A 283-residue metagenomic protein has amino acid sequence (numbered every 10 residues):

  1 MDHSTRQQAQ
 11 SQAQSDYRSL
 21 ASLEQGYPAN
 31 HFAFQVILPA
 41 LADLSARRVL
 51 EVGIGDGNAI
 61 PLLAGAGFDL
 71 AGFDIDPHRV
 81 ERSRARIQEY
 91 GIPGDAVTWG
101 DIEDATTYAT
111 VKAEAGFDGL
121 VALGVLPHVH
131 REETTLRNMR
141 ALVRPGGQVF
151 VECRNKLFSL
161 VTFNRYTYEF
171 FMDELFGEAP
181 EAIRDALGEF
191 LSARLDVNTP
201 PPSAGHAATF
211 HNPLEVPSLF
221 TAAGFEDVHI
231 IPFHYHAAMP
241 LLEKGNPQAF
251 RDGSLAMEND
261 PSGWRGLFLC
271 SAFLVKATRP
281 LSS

Functional and structural regions predicted by a protein language model:
M1-S45, N58, L62, R82 (+3 more regions): Conserved class I S-adenosyl-L-methionine
G55: Conserved glycine-rich SAM-binding loop
N58, L62-A105: Class I SAM-dependent methyltransferase SAM/SAH-binding core
V121: A conserved beta-strand element that flanks and buttresses the S-adenosyl-L-methionine
G124-V125: Short catalytic micro-motifs in class I SAM-dependent methyltransferases
E133-Q148: A short glycine-rich, Lys/Arg-flanked "PGG" loop and its adjoining helix->strand segment in the class I
F150-D185: Conserved class I S-adenosyl-L-methionine
P201-A208, P213-T221, V228-S283: A C-terminal cap/extension of S-adenosyl-L-methionine-dependent methyltransferases that defines the acceptor-substrate
